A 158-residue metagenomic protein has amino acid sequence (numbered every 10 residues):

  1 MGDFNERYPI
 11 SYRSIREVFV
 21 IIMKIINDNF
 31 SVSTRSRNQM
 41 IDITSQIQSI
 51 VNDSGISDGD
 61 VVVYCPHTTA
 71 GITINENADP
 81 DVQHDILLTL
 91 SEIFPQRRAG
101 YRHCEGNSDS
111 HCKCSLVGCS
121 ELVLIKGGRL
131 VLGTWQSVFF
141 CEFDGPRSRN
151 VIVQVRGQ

Functional and structural regions predicted by a protein language model:
M1-I22: N-terminal amphipathic/basic-hydrophobic helices that include classical n-h-c signal peptides and signal-anchor
E17, I21-Q158: Active-site histidine-anchored catalytic micro-motif
